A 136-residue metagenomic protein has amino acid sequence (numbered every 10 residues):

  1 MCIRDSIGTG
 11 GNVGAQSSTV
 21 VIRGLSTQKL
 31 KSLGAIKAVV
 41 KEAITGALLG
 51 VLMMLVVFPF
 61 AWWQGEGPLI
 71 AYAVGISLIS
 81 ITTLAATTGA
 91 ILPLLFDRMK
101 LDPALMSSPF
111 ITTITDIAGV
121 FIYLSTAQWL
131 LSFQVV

Functional and structural regions predicted by a protein language model:
M1-I3: Short, small-residue-biased leader/transition segments that mark boundaries at the very start of proteins
D5-V13, A47-V51, I79-T87, T113-F121: Hydrophobic transmembrane alpha-helical segments of multi-pass transport and channel proteins
G10-A38, G89-T112, A127, V136: Juxtamembrane helix-loop transition segments at the membrane interface in multi-pass membrane proteins
S32-V51, Y72-G75: Soluble-to-membrane junctions at the N-terminal ends of transmembrane alpha-helices in multi-pass ion-transporting
L48-A61, Y123-A127: Hydrophobic alpha-helical transmembrane segments that constitute the membrane-spanning cores of multi-pass membrane
W63-Q64, M99, S125-T126, L130: Helix-loop junctions at the membrane-solvent interface of multi-pass transporters, primarily the C-terminal
G65-I76, V136: Membrane-water interface of transmembrane alpha-helices in multipass transporters/channels
V120-V136: Alpha-helical transmembrane segments and their cytosolic interface
